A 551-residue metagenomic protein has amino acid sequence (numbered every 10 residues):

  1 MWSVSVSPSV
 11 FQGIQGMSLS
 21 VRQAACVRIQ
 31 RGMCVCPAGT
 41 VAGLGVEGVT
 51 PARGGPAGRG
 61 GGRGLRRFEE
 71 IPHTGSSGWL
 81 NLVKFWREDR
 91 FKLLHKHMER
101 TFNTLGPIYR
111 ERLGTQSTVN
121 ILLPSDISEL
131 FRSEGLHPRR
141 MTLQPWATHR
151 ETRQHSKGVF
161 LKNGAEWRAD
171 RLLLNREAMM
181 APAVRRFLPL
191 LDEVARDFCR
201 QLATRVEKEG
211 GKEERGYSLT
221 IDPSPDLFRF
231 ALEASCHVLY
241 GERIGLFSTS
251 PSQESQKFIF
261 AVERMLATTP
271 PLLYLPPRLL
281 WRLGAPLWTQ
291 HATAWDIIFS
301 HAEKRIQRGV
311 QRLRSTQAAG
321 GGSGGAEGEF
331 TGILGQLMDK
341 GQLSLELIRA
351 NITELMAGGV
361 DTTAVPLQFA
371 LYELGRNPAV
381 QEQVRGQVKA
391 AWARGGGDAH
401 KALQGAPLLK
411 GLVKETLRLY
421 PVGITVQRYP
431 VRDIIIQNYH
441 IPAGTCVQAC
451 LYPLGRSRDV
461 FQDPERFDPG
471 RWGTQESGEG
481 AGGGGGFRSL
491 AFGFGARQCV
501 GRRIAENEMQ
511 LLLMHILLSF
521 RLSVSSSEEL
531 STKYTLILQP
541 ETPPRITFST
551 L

Functional and structural regions predicted by a protein language model:
M1-R67: N-terminal mitochondrial targeting presequence
P51, G55-D89, L94-L190, V194 (+3 more regions): Cytochrome P450 substrate-recognition site 1
K84-G106, S300, G396-Q437, R458: Conserved cytochrome P450 K-helix E-x-x-R motif and the immediately C-terminal K′/meander segment
G135, A449-E479: Conserved cytochrome P450 K-helix/beta-meander segment immediately N-terminal to the heme-binding cysteine loop
L143-A147, E151, R185-L367, Q383: Cytochrome P450 heme-thiolate monooxygenase catalytic core
T362-L374, L512: Short, small-residue alpha-helix embedded
P378-V380, R502-Q539, P543: Cytochrome P450 heme-binding "Cys pocket" and the immediately downstream C-terminal segment
T474-M509, S531-T535: Cytochrome P450 heme-thiolate "Cys pocket" and heme-binding signature region
